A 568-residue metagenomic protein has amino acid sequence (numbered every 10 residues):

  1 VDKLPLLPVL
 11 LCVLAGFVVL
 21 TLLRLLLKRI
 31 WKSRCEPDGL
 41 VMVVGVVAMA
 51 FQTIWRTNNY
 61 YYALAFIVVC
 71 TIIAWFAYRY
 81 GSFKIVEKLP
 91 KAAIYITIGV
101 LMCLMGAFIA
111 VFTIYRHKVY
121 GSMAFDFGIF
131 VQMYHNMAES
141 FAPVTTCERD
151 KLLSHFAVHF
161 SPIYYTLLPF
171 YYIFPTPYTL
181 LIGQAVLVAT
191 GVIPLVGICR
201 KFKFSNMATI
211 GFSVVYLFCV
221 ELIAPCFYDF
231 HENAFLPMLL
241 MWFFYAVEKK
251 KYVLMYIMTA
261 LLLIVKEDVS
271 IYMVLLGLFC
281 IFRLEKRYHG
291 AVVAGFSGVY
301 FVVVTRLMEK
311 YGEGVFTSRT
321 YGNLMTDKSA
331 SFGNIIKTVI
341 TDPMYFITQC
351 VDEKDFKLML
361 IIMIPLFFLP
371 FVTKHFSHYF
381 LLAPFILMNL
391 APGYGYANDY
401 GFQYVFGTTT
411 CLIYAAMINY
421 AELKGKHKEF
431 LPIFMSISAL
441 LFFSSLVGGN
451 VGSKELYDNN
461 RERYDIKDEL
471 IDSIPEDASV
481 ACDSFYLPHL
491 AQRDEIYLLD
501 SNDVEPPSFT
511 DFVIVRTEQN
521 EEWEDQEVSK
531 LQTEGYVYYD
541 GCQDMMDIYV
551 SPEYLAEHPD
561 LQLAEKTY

Functional and structural regions predicted by a protein language model:
L6-I109, H289-V292: Start-transfer (signal-anchor) and selected internal transmembrane alpha helices of multi-pass inner/ER membrane
F17-K28, Y178-K203, W242: Transmembrane-helix motifs of polytopic, lipid-linked glycan transferases
L20-I30, F346-Q349, K357-Y379, I386: Hydrophobic, aromatic-rich transmembrane alpha-helices and their immediate juxtamembrane boundary segments
S33-M42, A189-E221, P237-M238, L254: Transmembrane-helix signature of polytopic, membrane-embedded enzymes that assemble or transfer cell-envelope glycans
D38-V46, I96-C103, M207, A294-G298 (+1 more regions): Signature aromatic-anchored transmembrane alpha helix within multi-pass, membrane-resident enzymes that catalyze glycan
Y61-T71, I271, Y379-G425: Hydrophobic/aromatic-rich transmembrane helices and adjacent perimembrane loops
V111-F112, F130-L153, P162: Extracytosolic helix-loop segments that constitute the early lumenal/periplasmic catalytic or substrate-binding loops
K203, E232-F235, M241-M255, I281-L284: Membrane-interface transmembrane helices that cradle and orient dolichyl/undecaprenyl
